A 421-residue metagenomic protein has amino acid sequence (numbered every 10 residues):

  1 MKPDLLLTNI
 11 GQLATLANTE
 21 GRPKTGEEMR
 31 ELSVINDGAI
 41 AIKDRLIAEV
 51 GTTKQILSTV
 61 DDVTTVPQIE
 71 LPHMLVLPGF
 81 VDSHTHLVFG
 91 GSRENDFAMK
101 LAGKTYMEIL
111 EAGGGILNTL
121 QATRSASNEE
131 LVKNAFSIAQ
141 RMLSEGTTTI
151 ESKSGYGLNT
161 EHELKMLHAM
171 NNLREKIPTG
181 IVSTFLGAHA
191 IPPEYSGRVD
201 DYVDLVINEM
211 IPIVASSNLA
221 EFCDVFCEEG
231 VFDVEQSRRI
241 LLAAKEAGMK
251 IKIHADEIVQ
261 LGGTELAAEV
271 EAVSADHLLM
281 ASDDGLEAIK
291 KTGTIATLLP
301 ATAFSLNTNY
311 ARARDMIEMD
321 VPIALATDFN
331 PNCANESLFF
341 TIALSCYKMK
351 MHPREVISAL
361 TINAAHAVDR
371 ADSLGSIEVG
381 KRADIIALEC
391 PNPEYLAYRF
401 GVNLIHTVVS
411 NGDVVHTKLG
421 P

Functional and structural regions predicted by a protein language model:
M1-P3, T15-V76: Histidine-rich, glycine-flanked metal-binding segment
L6, T65-E70, S183, V408: Conserved beta-strand scaffold positions in the cores of enzyme catalytic domains, especially in NTP/NDP-utilizing
I10, I40, R45, H73 (+14 more regions): Divalent metal-coordination and catalytic microenvironments
V63, Q68-N134: Metal-associated gating/positioning segment near the N- to mid-region
T119-F136, Q140-L143, T148-L261, P331: Metal-coordinating catalytic core of metallo-dependent amide/deamination hydrolases
K250-I251, Q260-S376, L388-Y395, F400-V402 (+2 more regions): Active-site-adjacent C-terminal substructures of enzyme catalytic domains
